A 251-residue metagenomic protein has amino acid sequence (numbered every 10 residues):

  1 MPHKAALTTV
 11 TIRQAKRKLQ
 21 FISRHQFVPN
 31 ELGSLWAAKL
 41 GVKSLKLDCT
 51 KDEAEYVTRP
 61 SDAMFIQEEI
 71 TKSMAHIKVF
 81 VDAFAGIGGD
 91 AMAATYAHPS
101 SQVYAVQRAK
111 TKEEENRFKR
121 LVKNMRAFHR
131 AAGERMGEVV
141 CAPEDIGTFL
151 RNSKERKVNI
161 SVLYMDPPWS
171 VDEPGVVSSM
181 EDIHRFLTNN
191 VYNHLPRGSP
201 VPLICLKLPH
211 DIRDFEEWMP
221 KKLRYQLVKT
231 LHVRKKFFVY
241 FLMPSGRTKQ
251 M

Functional and structural regions predicted by a protein language model:
M1-V79, Y96: S-adenosyl-L-methionine
V79, S101-Q102, L203: Residues at the starts of beta-strands that form the adenosine-phosphate
D82-F84: Class I SAM-dependent methyltransferase core
I87-S100: Conserved SAM-binding loop of SAM-dependent methyltransferases across substrates and taxa, primarily the Class I
Q102-R108: Conserved SAM-binding motif I beta-strand of class I
T111-N159: S-adenosyl-L-methionine
R156-L227: S-adenosylmethionine
H210, E216-M251: Class I S-adenosyl-L-methionine
